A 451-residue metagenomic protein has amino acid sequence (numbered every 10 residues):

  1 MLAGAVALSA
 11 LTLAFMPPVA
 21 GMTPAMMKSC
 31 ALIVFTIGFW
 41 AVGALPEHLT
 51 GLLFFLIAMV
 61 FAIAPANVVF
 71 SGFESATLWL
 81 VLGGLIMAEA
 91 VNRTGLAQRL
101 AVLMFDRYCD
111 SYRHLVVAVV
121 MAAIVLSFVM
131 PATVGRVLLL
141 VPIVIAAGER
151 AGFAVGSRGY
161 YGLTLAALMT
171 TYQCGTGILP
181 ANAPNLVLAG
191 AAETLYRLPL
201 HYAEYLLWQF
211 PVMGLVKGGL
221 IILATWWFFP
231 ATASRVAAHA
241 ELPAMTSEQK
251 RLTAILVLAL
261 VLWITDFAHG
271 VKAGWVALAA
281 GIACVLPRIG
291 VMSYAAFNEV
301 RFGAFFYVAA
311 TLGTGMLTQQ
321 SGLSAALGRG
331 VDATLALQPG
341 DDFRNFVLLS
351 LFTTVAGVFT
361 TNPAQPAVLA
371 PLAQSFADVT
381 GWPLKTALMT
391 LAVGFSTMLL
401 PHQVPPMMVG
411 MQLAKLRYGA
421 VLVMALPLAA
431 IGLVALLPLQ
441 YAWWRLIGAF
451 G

Functional and structural regions predicted by a protein language model:
M1-M16, G21, T133-R136, A154-Y161 (+3 more regions): Juxtamembrane and boundary regions of transmembrane helices in multi-pass small-molecule transporters and channels
G4, L8, A31-G38, L53 (+14 more regions): Lipid-exposed faces of alpha-helical membrane segments in multi-pass integral membrane proteins
P17-A31, E74-I86, G135-V137, V212-K217 (+3 more regions): Structural signature of hydrophobic alpha-helical transmembrane segments
P18, F35, H48-L49, L53-A154 (+2 more regions): Membrane-embedded alpha-helical segments and adjacent helix-loop junctions characteristic of multi-pass solute
V19-M27, F35-L52, V69, T246-K250 (+1 more regions): Flexible hinge motifs at transmembrane-helix junctions and intramembrane kinks/re-entrant loops in multi-pass membrane
I37-P46, A122-A132, L168-L179, L262-A268 (+2 more regions): Transmembrane alpha-helix interface/packing and boundary motifs in multi-pass membrane proteins, characterized by
R113-S127, F153-C174, L200-W208, D342-V355 (+1 more regions): Alpha-helical transmembrane segments of multi-pass membrane proteins
A183, A259-W263, T311-G330, L433-W444: Hydrophobic alpha-helical transmembrane segments in multi-pass integral membrane proteins
